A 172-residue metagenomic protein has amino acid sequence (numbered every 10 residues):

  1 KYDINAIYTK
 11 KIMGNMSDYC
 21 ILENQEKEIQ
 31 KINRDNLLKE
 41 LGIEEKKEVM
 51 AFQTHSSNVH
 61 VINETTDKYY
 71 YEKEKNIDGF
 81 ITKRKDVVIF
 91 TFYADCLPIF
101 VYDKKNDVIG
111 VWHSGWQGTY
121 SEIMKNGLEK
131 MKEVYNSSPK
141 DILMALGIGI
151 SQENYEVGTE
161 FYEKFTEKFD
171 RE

Functional and structural regions predicted by a protein language model:
K1-E172: Active-site microenvironment for binding and transforming phosphate-containing groups
